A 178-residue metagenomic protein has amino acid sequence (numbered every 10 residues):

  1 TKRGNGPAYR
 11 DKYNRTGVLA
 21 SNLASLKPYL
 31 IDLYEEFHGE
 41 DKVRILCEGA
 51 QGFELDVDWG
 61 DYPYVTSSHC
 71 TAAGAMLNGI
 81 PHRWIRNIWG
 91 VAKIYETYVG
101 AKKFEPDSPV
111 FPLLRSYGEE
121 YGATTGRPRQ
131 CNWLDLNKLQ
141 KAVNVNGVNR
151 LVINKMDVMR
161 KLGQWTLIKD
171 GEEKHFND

Functional and structural regions predicted by a protein language model:
T1-D178: Non-transmembrane, aqueous-exposed alpha-helical and coiled segments at domain scale
